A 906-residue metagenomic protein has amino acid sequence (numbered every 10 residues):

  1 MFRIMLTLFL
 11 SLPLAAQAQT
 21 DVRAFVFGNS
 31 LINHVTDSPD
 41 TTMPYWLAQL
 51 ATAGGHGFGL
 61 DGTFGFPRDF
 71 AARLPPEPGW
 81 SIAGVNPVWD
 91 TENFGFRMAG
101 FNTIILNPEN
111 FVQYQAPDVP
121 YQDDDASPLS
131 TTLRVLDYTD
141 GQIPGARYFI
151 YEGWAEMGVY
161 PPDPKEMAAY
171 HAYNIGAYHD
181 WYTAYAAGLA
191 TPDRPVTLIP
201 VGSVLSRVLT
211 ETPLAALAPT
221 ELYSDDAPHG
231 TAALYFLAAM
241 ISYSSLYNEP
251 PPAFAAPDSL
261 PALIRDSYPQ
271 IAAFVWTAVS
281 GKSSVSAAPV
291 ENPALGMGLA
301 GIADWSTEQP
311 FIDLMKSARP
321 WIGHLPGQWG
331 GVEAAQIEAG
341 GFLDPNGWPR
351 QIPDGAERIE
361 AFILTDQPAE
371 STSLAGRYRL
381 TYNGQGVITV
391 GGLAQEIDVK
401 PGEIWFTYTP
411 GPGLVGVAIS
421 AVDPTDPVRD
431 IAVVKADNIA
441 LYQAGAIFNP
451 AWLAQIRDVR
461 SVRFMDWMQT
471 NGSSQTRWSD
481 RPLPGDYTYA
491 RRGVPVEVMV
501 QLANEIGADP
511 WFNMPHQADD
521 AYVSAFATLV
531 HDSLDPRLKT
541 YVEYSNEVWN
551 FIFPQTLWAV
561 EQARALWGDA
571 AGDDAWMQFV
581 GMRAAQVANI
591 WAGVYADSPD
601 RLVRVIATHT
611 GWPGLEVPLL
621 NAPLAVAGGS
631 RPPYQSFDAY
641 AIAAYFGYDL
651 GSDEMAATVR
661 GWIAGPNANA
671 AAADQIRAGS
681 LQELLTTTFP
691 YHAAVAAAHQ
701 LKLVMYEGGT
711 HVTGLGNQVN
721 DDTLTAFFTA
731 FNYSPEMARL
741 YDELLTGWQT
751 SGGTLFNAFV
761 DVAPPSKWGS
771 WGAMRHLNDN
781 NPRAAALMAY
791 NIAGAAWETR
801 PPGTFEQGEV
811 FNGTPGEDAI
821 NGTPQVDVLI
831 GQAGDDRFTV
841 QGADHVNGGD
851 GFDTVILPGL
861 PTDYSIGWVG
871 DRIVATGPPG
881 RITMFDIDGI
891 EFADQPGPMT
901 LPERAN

Functional and structural regions predicted by a protein language model:
A18-A24, A287-Y544, W549-I676, Q682-E806: Non-catalytic accessory regions flanking glycosidase/transglycosidase catalytic cores in CAZymes
Q19-F64, M582-Q586: Serine-esterase "nucleophile elbow" of acetyl-processing enzymes
T20, A215-N292, T713, A773-G803: Conserved catalytic region of serine esterases and O-acyltransferases that act on ester linkages in lipids
P67-D90, D163-K165, A216-A218: Charged, often glycine-rich, active-site loop that binds/positions anionic groups
A83-L129, A146-P164: Oxyanion-hole/transition-state-stabilizing segment in secreted/luminal serine hydrolases and related acyltransferases
G158-G202, Y223-Y235, P261, Y268-A272: Substrate-gating cap/lid alpha-helix
Y178-T220, A239-P251, Y706: Extracellular serine-dependent O-acyl
P801-N847, F852-T854, T862-Y864, D871-G880 (+2 more regions): Glycine- and aspartate-rich repeat motifs characteristic of hemolysin/RTX-like Ca2+-binding segments in secreted
